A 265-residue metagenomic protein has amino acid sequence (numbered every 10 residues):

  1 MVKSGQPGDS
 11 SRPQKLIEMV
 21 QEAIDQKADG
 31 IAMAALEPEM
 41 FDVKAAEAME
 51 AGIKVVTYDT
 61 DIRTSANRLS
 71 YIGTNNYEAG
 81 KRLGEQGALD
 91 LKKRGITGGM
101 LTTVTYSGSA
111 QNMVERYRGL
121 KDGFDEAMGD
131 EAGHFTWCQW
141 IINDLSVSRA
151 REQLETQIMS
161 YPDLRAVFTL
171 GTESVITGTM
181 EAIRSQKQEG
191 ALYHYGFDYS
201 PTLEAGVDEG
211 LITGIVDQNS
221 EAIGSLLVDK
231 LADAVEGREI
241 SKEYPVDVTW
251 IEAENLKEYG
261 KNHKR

Functional and structural regions predicted by a protein language model:
M1-R265: A residue-level marker of the well-folded mature domains of exported/periplasmic proteins
